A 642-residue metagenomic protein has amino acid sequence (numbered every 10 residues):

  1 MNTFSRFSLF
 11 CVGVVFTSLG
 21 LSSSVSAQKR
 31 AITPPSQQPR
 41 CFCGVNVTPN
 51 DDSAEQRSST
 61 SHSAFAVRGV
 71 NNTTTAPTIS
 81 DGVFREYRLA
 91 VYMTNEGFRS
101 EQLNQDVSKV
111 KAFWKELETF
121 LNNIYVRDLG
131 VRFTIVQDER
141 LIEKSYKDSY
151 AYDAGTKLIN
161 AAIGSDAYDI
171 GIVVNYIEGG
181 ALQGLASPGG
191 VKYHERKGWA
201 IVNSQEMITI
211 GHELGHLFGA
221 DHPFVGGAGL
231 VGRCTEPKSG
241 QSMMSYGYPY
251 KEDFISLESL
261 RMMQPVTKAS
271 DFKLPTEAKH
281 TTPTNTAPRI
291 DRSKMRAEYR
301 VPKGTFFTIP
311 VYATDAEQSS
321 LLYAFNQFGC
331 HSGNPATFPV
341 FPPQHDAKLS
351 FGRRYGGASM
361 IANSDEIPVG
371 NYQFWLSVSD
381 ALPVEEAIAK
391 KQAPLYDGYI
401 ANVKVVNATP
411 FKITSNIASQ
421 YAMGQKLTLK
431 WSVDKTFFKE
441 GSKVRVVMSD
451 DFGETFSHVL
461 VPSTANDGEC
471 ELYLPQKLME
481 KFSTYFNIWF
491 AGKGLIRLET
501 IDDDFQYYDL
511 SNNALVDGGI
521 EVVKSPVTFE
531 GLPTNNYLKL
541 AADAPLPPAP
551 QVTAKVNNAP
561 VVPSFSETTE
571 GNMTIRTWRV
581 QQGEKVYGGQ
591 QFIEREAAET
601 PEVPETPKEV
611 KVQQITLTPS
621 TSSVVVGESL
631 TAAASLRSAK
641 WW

Functional and structural regions predicted by a protein language model:
I32-C43, V47-A64, N72-S364, V369-S377 (+1 more regions): Extracellular (secreted or membrane-anchored) zinc-dependent metallopeptidases, primarily metzincins but also closely
S270-I290, N402-P410, V516-V527, P601-Q614: Proline/serine/threonine-rich low-complexity linkers at boundaries of modular beta-sandwich domains
V301, V311-E317, D380, L429-F438 (+2 more regions): Extracellular acidic, Ser/Thr/Pro-rich low-complexity tracts
T305-A313, L427-K430, P547-P550, S629-A634: A short beta-strand segment in extracellular, disulfide-stabilized domains
V378, L498-T500, V580: Conserved structural position at the C-terminal beta-strand of extracellular beta-sandwich adhesion modules
E385-A408, L510-A514, G588-R595: C-terminal edge beta-strand
V447-D451: Conserved Ser/Thr-centered positions that define the repeating blades of beta-propeller domains
V516-W641: Beta-rich interaction/scaffold domains
